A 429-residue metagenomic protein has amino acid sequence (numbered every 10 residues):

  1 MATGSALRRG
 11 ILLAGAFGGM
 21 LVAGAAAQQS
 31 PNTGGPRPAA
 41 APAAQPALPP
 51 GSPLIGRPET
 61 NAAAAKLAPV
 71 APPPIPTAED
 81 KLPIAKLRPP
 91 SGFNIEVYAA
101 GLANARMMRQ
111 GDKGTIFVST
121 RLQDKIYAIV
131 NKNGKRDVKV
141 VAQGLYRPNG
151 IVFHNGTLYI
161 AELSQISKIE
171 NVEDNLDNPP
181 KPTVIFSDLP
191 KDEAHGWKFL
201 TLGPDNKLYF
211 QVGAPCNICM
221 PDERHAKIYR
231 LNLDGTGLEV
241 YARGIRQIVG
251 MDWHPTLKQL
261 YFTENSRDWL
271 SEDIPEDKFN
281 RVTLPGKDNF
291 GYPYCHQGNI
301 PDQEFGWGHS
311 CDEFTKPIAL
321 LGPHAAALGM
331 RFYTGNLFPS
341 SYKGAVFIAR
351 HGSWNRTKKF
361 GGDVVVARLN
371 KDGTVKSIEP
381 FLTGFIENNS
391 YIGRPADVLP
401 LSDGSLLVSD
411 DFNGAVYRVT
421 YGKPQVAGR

Functional and structural regions predicted by a protein language model:
R37-P90, W197, A214-I218, L231-T236 (+5 more regions): Beta-propeller domain segments
Y98-L102, K139-G144, I185-D192, V240-G244 (+2 more regions): Surface loop/turn motifs at the tips and blade-to-blade linkers of beta-strand repeat domains
N104, L122, D137, G144-R147 (+10 more regions): Beta-rich catalytic cores
F117-S119, I160, L208-Q211, Y261-E264 (+2 more regions): Residue position within the beta-strands of beta-propeller blades
T120-R121, L163-Q165, N171, G213-P215 (+4 more regions): Short loop/turn segments immediately following the C-termini of beta-strands
K125-A128, Q165-S167, K227-Y229, K278 (+2 more regions): A short loop-to-beta-strand structural motif that recurs across blades of beta-propeller domains
S164-G203, Q211-A214, G237, A242: Asp-box/WD-like beta-propeller blade repeats and closely related beta-sheet repeat scaffolds
